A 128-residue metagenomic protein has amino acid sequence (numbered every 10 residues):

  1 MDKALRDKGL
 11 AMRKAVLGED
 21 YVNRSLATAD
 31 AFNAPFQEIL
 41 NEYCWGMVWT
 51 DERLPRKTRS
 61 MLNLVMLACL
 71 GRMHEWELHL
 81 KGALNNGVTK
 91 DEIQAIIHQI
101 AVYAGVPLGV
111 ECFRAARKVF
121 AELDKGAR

Functional and structural regions predicted by a protein language model:
M1-K57, N85, E111-R128: Acidic, glycine/proline-rich low-complexity segments that act as flexible tails and inter-domain linkers
M61-L64, A68-I97: Mid-chain, well-packed structural core segment of small domains
V106: Substrate/cofactor-recognition hotspot
